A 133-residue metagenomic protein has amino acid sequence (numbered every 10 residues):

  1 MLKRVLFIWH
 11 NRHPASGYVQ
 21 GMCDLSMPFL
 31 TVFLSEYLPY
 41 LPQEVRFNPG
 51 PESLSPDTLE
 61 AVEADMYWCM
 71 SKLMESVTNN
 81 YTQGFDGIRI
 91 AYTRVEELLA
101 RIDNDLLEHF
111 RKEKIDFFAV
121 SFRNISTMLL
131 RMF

Functional and structural regions predicted by a protein language model:
M1-F133: Internal, helix-rich recognition cores of eukaryotic regulatory domains
